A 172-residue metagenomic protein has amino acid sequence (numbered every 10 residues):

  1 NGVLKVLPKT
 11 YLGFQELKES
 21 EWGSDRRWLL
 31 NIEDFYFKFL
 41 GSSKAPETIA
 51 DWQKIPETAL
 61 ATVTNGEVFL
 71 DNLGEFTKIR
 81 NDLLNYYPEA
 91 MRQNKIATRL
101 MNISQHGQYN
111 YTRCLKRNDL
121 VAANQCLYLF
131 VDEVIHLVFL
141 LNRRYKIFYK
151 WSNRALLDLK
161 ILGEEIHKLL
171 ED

Functional and structural regions predicted by a protein language model:
G2-R117, E164, K168: Conserved NTP/Mg2+-binding pocket subregion across the NTase superfamily
N102-H106, F130-E133, L140: Generic detector of bulky aromatic hydrophobic side chains
T112, K116, I135-K146, K150 (+1 more regions): Charged/polar positions within long, soluble alpha-helices
A122-A123: Solenoid-repeat scaffolds in large eukaryotic assemblies
L127, V131, Y145-H167: Small-residue-rich helix-loop
